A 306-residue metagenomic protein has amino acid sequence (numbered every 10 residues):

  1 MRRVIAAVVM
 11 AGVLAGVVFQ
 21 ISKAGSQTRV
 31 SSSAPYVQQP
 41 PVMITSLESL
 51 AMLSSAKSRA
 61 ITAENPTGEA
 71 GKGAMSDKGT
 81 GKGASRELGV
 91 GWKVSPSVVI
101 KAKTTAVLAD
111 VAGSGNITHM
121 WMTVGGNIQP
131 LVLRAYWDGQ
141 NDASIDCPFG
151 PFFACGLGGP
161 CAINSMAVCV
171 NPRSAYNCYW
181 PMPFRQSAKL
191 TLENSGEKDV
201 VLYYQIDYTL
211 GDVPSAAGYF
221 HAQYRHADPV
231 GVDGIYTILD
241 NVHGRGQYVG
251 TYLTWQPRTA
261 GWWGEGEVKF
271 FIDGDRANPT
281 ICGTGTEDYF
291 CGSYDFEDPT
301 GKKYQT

Functional and structural regions predicted by a protein language model:
M1-V4: Positively charged n-region of N-terminal signal peptides that target proteins for export
A7, K23, Y208-G211: Extended hydrophobic/aromatic-rich secondary-structure runs
V8-V17: Bacterial N-terminal signal peptides
F19-R29: Signal peptide processing junction and immediate N-terminal pro/mature segment of secreted/exported proteins
R29-T306: Beta-strand-centric surfaces of beta-sandwich/beta-rich domains
